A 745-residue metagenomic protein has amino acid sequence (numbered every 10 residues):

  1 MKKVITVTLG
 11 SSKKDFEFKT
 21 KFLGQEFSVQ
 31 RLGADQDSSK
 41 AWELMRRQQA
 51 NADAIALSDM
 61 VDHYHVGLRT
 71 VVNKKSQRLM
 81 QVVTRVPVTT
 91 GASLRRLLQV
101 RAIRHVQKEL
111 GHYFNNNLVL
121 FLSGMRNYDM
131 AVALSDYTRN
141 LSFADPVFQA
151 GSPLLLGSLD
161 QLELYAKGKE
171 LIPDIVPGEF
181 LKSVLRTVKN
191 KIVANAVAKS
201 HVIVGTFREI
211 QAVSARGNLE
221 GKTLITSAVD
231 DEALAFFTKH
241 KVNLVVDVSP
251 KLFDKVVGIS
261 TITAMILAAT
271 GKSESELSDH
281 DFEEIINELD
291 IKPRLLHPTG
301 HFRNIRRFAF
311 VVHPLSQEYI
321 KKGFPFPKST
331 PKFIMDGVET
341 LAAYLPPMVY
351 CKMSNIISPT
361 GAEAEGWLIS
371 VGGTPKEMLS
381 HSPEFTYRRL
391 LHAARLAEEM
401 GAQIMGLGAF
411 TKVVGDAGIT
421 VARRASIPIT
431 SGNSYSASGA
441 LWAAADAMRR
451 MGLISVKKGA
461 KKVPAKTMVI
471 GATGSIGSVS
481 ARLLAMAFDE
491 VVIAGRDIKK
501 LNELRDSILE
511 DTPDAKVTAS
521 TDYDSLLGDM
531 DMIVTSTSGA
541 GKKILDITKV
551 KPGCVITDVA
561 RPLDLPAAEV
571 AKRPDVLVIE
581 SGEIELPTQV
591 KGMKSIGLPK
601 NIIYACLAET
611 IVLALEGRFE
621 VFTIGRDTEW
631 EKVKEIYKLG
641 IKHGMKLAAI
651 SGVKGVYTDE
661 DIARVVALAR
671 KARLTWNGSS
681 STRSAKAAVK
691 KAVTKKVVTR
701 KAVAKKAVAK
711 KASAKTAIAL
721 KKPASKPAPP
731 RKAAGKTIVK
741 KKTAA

Functional and structural regions predicted by a protein language model:
M1-L23, N287-T360: N-terminal basic/disordered segments at the start of proteins
V7-T138, S142-Q149, D290, H297-I305 (+5 more regions): Electropositive, gly/pro-rich neighborhoods at or near active sites that engage anionic ligands
H63-R104, I357-A460, G592-Y604, A608 (+1 more regions): Glycine/serine-rich phosphate-binding loop and adjoining beta1-alpha1 elements at the start of nucleotide-handling
N116, S123-V176, D446-T535: Glycine-rich phosphate/diphosphate-binding loop of Rossmann-like nucleotide-binding domains
A212-N218, G528-D529, G539-V555: Rossmann-fold NAD(P) dinucleotide-binding segment
G221-L234, I404, A409, T548-P587: ADP-ribose/adenylate-binding Rossmann-like module
N243-S316, G323-K328, L379, P383 (+1 more regions): Adenosine-phosphate binding glycine-rich loop
A688-A719, P723-V739, T743-A744: Low-complexity, polybasic segments enriched for Lys interleaved with small residues
